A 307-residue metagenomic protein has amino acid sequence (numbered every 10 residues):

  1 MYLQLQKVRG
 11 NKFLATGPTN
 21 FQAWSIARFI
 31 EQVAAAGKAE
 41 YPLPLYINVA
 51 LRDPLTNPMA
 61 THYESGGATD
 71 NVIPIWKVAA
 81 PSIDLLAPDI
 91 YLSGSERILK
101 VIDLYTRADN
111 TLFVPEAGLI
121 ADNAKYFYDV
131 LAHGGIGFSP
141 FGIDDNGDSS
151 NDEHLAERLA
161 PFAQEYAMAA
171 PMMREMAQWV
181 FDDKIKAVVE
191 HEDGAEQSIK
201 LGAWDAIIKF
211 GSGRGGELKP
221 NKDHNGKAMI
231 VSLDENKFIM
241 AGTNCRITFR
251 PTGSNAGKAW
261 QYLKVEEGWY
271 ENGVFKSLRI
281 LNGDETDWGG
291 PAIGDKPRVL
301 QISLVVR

Functional and structural regions predicted by a protein language model:
M1-I73: Polysaccharide-binding and catalytic clefts of secreted carbohydrate-active enzymes
L14-T16, P54-N57, I83, D109 (+1 more regions): A generic short-segment signal for beta-strand/edge and adjacent turn/coil regions
F21-A23, M59-E64, P88-I90, G202-I207 (+1 more regions): Short linear motifs at secondary-structure transitions and domain/linker junctions
A27-R28, G67-T69, L119-D122, P220-D223: Short amphipathic alpha-helical surface micro-motifs
A34-A39, V72-P171: Catalytic-core region of carbohydrate-active enzymes that cleave or remodel glycosidic bonds
Y128-G253, G268: Aromatic- and carboxylate-lined catalytic core of secreted/periplasmic carbohydrate-active enzymes
G215-D223, N236-R307: C-terminal beta-sandwich/jelly-roll accessory domains of carbohydrate-active enzymes
